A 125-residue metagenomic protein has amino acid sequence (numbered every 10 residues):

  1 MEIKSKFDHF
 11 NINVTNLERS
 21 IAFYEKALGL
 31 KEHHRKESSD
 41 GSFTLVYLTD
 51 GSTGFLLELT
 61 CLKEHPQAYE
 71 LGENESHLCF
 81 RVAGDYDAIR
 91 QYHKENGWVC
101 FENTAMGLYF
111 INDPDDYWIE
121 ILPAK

Functional and structural regions predicted by a protein language model:
M1-R19, E75-L78, K125: N-terminal beta-strand motif that seeds the catalytic metal site of vicinal oxygen chelate
E2-I3, H33, Y47, R90-K125: Vicinal oxygen chelate
N11-G54: Core segments of cupin and vicinal oxygen chelate
R19, D85-R90: Short, conserved charged micro-motifs
G51-F55, E64-P66, G84-D87: Short, charged/polar surface micro-motifs in flexible loops or helix N-caps
S52-L57, D116-I119: Short, charged/polar, Gly/Pro-enriched secondary-structure boundary elements
N74, L78-V82, Y86-D87: Mid-chain, well-packed structural core segment of small domains
